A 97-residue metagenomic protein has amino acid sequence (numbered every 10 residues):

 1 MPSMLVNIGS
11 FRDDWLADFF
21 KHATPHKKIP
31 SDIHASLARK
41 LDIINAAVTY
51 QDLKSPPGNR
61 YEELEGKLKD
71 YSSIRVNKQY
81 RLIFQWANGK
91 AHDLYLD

Functional and structural regions predicted by a protein language model:
M1-K40: Arg/Lys-rich, positively charged N-terminal/basic patches that mediate binding to nucleic acids
M1-L5, E65, Y71-D97: Enriched for short, Lys/Arg-rich terminal
N7, P25, T49, R60 (+2 more regions): Glycine-rich, flexible loop/turn motifs
G9, H34-L37, L53-P57, N77: Generic structural signal for well-ordered secondary structure
D13, G58, N88: ATP/adenylate-binding site constellation spanning eukaryotic-like Ser/Thr protein kinases, ABC-transporter
I44: Conserved phosphate-interacting/catalytic interface
V48-S72: A short, surface-exposed loop/turn module that caps and links secondary-structure elements
